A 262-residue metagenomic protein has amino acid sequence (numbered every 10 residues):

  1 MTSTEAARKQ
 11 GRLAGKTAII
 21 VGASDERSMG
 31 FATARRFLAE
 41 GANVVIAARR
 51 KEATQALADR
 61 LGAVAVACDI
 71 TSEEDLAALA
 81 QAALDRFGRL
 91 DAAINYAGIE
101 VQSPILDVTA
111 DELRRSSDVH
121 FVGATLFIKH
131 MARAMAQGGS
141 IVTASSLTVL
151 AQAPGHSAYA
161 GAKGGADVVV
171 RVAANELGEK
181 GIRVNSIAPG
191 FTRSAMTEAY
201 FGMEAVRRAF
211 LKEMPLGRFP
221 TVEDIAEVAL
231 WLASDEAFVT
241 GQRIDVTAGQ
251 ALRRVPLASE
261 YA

Functional and structural regions predicted by a protein language model:
S3-R8, A151, T240-A262: Short C-terminal tail/terminal secondary-structure segment of NAD(P)H-dependent dehydrogenase/reductase domains
Q10-N43: Canonical Rossmann dinucleotide-binding motif of NAD(H)/NADP(H)-dependent dehydrogenases/reductases, specifically
I99, L106-T125, V142, A166 (+1 more regions): Catalytic Tyr-X3-Lys loop
L106, G138, A151-S157, E179 (+1 more regions): Active-site loop immediately N-terminal to the catalytic Tyr-X3-Lys motif of short-chain dehydrogenase/reductase
I128, A162, V170: Active-site helix of classical SDR
R133, N175-E179: Alpha-helical segment proximal to the catalytic Tyr-Lys
G178, R183, T240-G241: Short, small/polar-rich loop/turn modules that mediate ligand/substrate recognition or access, typified
R218-V246: C-terminal substrate-recognition "lid" of short-chain dehydrogenase/reductases
